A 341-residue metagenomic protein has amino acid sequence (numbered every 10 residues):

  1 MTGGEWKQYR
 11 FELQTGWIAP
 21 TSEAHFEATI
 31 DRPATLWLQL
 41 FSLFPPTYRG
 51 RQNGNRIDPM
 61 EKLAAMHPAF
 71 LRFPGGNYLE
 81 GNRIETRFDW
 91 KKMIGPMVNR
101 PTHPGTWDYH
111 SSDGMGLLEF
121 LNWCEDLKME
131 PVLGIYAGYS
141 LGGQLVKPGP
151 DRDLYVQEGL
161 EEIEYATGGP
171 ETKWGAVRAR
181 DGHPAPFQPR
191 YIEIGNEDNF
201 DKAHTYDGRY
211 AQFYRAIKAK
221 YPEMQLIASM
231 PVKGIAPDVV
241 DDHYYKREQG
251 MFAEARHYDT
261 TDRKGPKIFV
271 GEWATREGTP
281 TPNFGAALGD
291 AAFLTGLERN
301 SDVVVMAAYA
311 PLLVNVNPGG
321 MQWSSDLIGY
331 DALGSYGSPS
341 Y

Functional and structural regions predicted by a protein language model:
M1-K7: Extracellular ligand-binding interfaces
Q8-S42, W174, A179-D181: Extracellular beta-strand ligand-recognition surfaces/modules
E23, L38-L40, R51-N55, F73-G76 (+8 more regions): Short, solvent-exposed loop/turn and secondary-structure capping segments
Q39-Y139: Active-site-adjacent substrate/metal-binding segments within catalytic domains of carbohydrate-active enzymes
K62-E80, G149-T167, E223: Carboxylate/His-rich catalytic cores and anion/metal-binding grooves
L79, G138-G142, P266-Y341: Aromatic/acidic polysaccharide-binding cleft in carbohydrate-active enzymes
L79-L117, Q144-Q157, G168-I194: Aromatic- and acidic-residue-enriched carbohydrate-binding clefts of CAZyme catalytic domains
L154, E158-E161, Y165-V304: Active-site neighborhood of glycoside hydrolase catalytic domains
